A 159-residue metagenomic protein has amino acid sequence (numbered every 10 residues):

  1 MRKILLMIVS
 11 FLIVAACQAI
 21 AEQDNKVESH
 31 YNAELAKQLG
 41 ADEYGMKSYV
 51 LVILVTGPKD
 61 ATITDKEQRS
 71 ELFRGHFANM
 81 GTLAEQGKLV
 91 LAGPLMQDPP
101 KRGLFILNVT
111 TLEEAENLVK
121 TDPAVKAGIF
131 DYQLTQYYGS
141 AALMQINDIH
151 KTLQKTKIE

Functional and structural regions predicted by a protein language model:
M1-K26: Bacterial Sec-dependent N-terminal signal peptides
A19-E159: Conserved, structured core segments of small domains
